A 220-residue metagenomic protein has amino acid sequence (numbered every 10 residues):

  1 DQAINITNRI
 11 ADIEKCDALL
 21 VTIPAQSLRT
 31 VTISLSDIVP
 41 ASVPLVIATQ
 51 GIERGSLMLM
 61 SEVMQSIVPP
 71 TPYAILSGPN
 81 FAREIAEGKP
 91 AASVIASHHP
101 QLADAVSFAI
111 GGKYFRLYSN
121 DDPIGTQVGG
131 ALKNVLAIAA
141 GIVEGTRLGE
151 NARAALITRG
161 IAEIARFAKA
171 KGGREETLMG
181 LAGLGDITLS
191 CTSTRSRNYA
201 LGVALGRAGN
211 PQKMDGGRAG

Functional and structural regions predicted by a protein language model:
Q2-N5, F115: Short, conserved active-site loop motifs that form the nucleotide-linked donor/cofactor pocket
N5-P90, V106-F108: Rossmann-like NAD(P)(H) cofactor-binding subdomain of soluble oxidoreductases
L20, A91, A152, R218-A219: N-terminal loops that bind phosphate or other acidic moieties and the adjacent beta-alpha structural core
L28, M60-S61, A103, V135 (+2 more regions): A general structural signal for well-ordered alpha-helical segments in protein cores
S36, P40-S42, T71, P100-Q101 (+1 more regions): Short, glycine- and charge-enriched coil/turn segments that flank and shape catalytic ligand pockets
I38, V63-T71, P90-T177: Internal alpha-helical scaffold of NAD(P)-dependent oxidoreductase catalytic cores
Q50-I52, S77-F81, H99, D121-G125 (+4 more regions): Glycine-rich beta-alpha junction loops
K133, A140-E144, K169-M179, G183-G220: NAD(P)-dependent Rossmann-like dehydrogenase/reductase catalytic/cofactor-binding core
